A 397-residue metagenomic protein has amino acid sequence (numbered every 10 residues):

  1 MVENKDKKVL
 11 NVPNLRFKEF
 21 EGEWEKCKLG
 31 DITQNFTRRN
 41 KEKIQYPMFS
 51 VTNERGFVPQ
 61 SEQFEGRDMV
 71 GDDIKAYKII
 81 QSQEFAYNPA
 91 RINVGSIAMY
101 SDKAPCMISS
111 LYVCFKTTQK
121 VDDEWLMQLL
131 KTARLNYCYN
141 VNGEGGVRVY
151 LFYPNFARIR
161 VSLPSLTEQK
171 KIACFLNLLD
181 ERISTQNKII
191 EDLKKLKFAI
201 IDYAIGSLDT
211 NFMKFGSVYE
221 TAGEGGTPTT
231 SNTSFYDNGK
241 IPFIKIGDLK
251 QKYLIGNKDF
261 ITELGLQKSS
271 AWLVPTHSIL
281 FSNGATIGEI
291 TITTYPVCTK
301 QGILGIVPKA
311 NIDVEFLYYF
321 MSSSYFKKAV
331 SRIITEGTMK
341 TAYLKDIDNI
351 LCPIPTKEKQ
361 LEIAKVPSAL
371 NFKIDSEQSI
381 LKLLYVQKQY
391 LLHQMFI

Functional and structural regions predicted by a protein language model:
V9-N11, F17-D31, R160-I201, M213 (+2 more regions): Amphipathic alpha-helical segments
V9-P13, A90, C106-L111, E144-T167 (+4 more regions): A short glycine-rich beta-alpha junction/loop motif
V12-N40, Y203-G226, Q251, N349: Non-catalytic DNA-recognition/assembly elements of restriction-modification systems
L15, C27, A133, P154 (+4 more regions): Structural detector for helix-capping/boundary residues
G30-K41, V51-S82, G216-N232, G247-T276 (+2 more regions): Sequence-specific dsDNA recognition surfaces
M69-L135, K245-G247, G256-S324: A short beta-sheet element
Y137-C138, F326-V330: Periplasmic-binding protein-like
